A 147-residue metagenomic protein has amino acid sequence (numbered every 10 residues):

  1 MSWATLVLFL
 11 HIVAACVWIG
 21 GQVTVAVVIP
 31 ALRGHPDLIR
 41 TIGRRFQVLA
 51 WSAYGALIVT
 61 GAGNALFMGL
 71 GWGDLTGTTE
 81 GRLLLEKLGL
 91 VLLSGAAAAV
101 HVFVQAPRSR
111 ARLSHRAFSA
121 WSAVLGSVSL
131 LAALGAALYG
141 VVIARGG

Functional and structural regions predicted by a protein language model:
M1-G147: Polytopic transmembrane helical bundles with strong interfacial aromatic enrichment
